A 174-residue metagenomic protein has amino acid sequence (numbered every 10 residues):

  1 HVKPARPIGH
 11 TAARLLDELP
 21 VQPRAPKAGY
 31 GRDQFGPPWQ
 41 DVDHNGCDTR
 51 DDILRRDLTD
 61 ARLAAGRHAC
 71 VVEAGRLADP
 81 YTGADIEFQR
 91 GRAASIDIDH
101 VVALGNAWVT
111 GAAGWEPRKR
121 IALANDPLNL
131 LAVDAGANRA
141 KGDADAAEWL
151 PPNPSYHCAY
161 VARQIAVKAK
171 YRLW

Functional and structural regions predicted by a protein language model:
H1-C47: N-terminal module-boundary/linker segments of secreted carbohydrate-active enzymes
A5-G9, D52, L58, Q89-G91: Short low-complexity stretches enriched in small and charged residues
A12-L16, K27, R50-L54, A74 (+5 more regions): Extracytoplasmic/secreted envelope proteins and their assembly/folding machinery, especially bacterial periplasmic
L19-P23, K27, Q34, W39 (+7 more regions): Sec/Tat-exported extracytoplasmic proteins
P26, T49-R50, G111, K119: Glycine-rich, flexible loop/turn motifs
R32-R76: N-terminal carbohydrate-binding/catalytic regions of secreted carbohydrate-active enzymes
Y81-W174: Domain-level detector of nuclease and nuclease-like folds in predominantly extracellular/periplasmic contexts
